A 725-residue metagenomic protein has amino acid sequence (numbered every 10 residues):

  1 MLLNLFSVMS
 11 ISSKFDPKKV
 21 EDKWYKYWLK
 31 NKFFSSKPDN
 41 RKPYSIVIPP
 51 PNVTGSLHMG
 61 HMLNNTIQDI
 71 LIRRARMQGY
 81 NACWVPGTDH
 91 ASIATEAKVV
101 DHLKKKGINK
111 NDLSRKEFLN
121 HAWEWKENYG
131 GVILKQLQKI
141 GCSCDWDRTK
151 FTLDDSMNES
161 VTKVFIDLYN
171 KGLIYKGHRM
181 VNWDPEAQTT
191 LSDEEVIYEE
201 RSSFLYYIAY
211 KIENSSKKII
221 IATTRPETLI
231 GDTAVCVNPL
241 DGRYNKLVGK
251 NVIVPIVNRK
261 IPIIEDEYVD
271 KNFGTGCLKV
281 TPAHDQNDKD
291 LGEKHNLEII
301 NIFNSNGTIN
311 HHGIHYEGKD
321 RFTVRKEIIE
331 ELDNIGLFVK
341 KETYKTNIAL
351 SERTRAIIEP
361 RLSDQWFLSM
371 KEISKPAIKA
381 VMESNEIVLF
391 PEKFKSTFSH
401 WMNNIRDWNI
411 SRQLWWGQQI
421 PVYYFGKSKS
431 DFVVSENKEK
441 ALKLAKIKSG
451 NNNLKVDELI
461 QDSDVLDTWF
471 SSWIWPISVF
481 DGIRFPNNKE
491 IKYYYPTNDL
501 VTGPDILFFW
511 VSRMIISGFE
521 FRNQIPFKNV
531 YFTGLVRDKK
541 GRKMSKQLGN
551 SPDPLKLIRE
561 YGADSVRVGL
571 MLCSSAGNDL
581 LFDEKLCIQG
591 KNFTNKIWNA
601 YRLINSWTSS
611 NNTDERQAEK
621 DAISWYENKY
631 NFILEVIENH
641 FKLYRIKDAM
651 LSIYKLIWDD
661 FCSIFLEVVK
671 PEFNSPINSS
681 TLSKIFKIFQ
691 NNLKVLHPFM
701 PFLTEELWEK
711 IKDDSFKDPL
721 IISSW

Functional and structural regions predicted by a protein language model:
L2-L240, T281-K294, E298-G313, R321 (+10 more regions): N-terminal, positively charged nucleic-acid-binding surface of large information/translation enzymes
V8-I11, P49-L57, R115-L119, C144-F151 (+11 more regions): Glycine- and acidic
N40-I48, I70, G107-I108, L134-G141 (+9 more regions): Active-site-adjacent bridging/hinge elements
H61, Q286-L291, R513-F521, I653: Alpha-helical support elements that line or immediately flank enzyme active sites and cofactor-binding pockets
R73-N81, H102-R115, K135, K139-C144 (+18 more regions): Secondary-structure transition/capping motifs at alpha-helix termini and the adjoining loop/turn into the next element
Q136-C144, N158-T189, S203, M402-K427 (+4 more regions): Helix-rich, typically C-terminal accessory recognition domains appended to large enzymatic cores
K250-S305: Extracellular/luminal Protease-associated
E267, H295-G307, L414-G417, V422-F425 (+1 more regions): Alpha-helical recognition segments enriched in aromatics with Gly/Pro capping that present substrate-recognition
